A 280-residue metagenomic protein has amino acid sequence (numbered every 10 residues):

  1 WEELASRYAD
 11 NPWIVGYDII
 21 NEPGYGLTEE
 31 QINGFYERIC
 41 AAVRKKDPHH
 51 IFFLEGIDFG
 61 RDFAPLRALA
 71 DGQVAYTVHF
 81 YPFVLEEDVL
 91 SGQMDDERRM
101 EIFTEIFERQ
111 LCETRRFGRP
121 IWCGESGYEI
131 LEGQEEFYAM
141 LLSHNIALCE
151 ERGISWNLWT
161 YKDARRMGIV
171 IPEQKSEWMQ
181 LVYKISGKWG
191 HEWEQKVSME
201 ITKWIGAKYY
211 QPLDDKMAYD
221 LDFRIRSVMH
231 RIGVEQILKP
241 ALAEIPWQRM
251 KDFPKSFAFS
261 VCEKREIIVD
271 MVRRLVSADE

Functional and structural regions predicted by a protein language model:
E2-A9, W13-G16, I20-I154, Q174: Extracellular glycoside hydrolase catalytic/binding regions
T77, G133-E280: Aromatic-rich peripheral "rim/lid" segments of glycoside hydrolase catalytic domains that contact and position glycan
